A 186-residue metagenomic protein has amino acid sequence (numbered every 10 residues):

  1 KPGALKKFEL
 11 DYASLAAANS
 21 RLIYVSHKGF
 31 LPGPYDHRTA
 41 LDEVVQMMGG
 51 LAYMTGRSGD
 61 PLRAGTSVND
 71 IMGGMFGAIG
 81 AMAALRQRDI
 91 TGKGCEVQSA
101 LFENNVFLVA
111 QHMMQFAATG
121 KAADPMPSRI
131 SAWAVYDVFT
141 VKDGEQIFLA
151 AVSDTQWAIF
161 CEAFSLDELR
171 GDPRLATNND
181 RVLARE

Functional and structural regions predicted by a protein language model:
K1, Y12, W157: Generic structural marker for isolated residues within well-ordered, non-membrane alpha-helices of soluble domains
K1-A4, A184: Short acidic, glycine-rich surface-loop motifs adjacent to enzyme active sites
G3, N69, A176, D180: Conserved short-loop catalytic and cofactor-binding motifs
A4-A151: Active-site-adjacent "lid/gating" segments in soluble enzymes
V135-E186: Aromatic-enriched alpha-helical interface/lid elements that frame and gate functional surfaces
